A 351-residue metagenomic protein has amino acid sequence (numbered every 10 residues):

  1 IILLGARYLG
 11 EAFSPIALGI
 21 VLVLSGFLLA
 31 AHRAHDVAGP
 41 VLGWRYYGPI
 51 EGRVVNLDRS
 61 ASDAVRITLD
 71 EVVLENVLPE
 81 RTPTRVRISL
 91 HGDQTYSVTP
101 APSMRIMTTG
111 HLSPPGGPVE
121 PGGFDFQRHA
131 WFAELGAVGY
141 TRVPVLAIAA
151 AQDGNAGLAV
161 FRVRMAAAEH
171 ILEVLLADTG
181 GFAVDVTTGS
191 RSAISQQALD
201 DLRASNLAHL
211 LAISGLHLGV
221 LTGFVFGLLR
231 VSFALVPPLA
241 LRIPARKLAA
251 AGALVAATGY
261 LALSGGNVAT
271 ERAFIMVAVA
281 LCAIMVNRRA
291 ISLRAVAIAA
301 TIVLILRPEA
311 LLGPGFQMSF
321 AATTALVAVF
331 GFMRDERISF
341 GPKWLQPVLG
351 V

Functional and structural regions predicted by a protein language model:
I2-I20, G139, I194-V351: Hydrophobic alpha-helical transmembrane segments in multi-pass membrane proteins
E11-S14, V23-H209: Membrane-interface helix/helix-cap signal primarily in integral membrane proteins
